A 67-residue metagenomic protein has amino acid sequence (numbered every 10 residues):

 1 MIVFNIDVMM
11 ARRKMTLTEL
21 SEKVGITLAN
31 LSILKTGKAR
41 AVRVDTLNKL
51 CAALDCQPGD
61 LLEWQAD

Functional and structural regions predicted by a protein language model:
M1-T16: A short, Lys/Arg-rich alpha-helix, primarily the initiator
V3-F4, R43-L47: Short alpha-helical elements of helix-turn-helix
V8, L28, I33, R40 (+1 more regions): Short, charged recognition helix plus adjacent turn of helix-turn-helix-like nucleic-acid-binding domains
M10, S21, C51: The alpha-helix within a helix-turn-helix
M15-I33: Short alpha-helical DNA-recognition segment
D45-D60: DNA major-groove recognition helix of helix-turn-helix/homeodomain DNA-binding modules
